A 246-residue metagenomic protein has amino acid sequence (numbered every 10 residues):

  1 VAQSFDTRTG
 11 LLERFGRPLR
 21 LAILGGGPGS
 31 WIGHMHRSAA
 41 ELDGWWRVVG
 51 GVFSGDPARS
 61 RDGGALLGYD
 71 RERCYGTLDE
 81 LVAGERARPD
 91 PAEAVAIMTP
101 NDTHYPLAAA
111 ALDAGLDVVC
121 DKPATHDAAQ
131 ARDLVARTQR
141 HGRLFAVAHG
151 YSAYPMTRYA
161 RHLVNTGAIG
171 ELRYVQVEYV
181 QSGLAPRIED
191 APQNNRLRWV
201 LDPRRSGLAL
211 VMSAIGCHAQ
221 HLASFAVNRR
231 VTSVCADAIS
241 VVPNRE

Functional and structural regions predicted by a protein language model:
A2-Y69: N-terminal Rossmann-like dinucleotide-binding module
R47-G51, R71, E93-V95, L210: Short active-site oxyanion
R47-V48, C74, V118, F145: Hydrophobic beta-strand scaffold residues
R73-E93: A structured beta-alpha segment of the ubiquitous adenosine-cofactor-binding alpha/beta core
A94, P100-A153, G167: Beta-strand-loop-alpha-helix segment that lines the small-molecule cofactor/substrate pocket of alpha/beta enzymes
V95-A96, V175: Receiver (REC) domain switch-region micro-motif
Y151-R245: Predominantly a Rossmann-like dinucleotide-binding segment in NAD(P)-dependent oxidoreductases
